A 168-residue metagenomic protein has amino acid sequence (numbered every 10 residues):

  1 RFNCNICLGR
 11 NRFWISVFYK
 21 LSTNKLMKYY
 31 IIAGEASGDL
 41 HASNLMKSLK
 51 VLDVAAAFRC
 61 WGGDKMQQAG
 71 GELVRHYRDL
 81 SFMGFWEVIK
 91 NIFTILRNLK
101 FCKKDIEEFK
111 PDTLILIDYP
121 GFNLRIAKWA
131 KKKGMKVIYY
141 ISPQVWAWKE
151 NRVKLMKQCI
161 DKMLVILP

Functional and structural regions predicted by a protein language model:
R1-R10: Extreme N-terminal basic, low-complexity initiation segments that serve as generic localization/processing leaders
L8, Y30-P168: Active-site and donor-binding regions of nucleotide-sugar-utilizing enzymes
L26-K28: A short, charged/proline- and glycine-enriched loop that marks the coil->beta-strand transition at the N-terminal
